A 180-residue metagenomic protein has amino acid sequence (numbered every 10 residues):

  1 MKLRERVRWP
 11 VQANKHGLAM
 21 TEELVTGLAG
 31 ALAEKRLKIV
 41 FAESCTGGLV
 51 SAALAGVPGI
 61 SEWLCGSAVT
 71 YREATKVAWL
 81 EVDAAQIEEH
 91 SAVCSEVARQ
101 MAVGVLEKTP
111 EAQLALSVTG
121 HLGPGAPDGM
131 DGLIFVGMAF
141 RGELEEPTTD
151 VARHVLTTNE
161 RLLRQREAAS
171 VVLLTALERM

Functional and structural regions predicted by a protein language model:
L3-M180: Short alpha-helical segments enriched in small residues
